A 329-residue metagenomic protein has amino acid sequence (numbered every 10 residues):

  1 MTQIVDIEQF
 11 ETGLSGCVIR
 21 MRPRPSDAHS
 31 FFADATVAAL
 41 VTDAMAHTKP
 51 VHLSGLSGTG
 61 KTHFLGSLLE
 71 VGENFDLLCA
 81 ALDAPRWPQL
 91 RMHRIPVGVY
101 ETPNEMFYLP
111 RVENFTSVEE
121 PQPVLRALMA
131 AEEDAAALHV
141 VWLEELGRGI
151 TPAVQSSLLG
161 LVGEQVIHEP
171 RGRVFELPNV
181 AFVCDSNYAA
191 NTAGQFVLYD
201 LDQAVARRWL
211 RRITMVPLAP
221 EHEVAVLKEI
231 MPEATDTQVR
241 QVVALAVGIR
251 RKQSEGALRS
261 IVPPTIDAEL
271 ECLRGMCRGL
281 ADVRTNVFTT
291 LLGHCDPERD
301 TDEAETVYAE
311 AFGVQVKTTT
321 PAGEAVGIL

Functional and structural regions predicted by a protein language model:
M1-L329: C-terminal regulatory/interaction module of P-loop NTP-utilizing enzymes
